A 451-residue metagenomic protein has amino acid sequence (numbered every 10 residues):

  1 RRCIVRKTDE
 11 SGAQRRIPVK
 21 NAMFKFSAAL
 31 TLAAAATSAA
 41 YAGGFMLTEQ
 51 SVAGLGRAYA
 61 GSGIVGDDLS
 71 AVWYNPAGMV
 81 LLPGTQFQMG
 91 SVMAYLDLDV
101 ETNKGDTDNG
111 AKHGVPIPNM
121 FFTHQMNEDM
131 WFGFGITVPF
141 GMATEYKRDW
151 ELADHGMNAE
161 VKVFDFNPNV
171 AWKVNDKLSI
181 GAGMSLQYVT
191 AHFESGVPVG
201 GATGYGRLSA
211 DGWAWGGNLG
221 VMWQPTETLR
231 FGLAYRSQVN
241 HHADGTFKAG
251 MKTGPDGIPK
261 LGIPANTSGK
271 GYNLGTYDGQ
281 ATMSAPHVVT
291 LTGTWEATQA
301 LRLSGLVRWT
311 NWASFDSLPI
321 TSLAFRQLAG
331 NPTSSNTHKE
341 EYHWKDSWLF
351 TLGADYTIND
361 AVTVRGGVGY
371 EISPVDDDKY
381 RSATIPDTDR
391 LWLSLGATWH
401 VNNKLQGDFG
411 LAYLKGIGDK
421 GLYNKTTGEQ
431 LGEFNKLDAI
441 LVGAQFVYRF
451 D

Functional and structural regions predicted by a protein language model:
R15-Y41: Gram-negative bacterial Sec-dependent N-terminal signal peptides
Y41-A58, S62, G84, V100-T107 (+1 more regions): Outer-membrane beta-barrel porins/channels
D67-A94: N-terminal, post-signal-peptide region of Sec/Tat-exported proteins
L96-L98: A generic, lipid-embedded transmembrane alpha helix
